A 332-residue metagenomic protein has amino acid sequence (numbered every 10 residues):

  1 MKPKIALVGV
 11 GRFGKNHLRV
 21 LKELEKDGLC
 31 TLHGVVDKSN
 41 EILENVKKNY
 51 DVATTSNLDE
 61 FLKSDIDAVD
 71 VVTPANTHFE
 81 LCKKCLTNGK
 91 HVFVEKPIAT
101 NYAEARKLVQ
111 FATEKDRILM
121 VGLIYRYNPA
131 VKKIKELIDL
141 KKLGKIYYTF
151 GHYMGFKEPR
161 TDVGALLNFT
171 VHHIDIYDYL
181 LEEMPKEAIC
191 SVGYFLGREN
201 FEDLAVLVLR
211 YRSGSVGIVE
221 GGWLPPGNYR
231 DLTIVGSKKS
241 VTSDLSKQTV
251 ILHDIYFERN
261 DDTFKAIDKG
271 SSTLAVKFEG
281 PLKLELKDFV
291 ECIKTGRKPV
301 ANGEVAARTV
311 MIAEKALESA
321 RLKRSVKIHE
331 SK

Functional and structural regions predicted by a protein language model:
M1-N49: N-terminal Rossmann-like dinucleotide-binding module
K2, E60, A68-V71, V290-K332: C-terminal helix-rich "cap/oligomerization" subdomain common to oxidoreductases
N16, K38-E41, T273-K287: Active-site loop of classical SDR/Rossmann-like NAD(P)-dependent oxidoreductases, centered on the catalytic Tyr-X3-Lys
H17, Y50-F111: Beta-loop-alpha module in the N-terminal Rossmann-like domain of NAD(P)-dependent dehydrogenases, especially those
A99-E158: A contiguous active-site-proximal alpha/beta segment in oxidoreductase catalytic domains
G122-P129, Y153-E187, E202, Y211 (+2 more regions): Mid-domain beta-loop-alpha active-site segment that forms a flexible, acidic cofactor/metal-binding surface
H172-I251, E279, K283-R297: Contiguous beta-strand/loop segments that form the cofactor/metal-binding neighborhood of enzyme cores
